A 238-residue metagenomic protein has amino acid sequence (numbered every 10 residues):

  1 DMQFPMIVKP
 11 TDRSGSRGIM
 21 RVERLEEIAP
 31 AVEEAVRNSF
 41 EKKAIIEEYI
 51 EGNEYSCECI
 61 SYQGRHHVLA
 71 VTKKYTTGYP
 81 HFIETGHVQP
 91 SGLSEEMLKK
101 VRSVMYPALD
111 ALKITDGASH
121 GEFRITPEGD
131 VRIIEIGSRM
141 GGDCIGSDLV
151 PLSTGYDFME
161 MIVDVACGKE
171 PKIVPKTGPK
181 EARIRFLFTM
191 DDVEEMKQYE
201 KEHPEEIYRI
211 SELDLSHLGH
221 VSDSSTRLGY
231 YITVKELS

Functional and structural regions predicted by a protein language model:
M2-I7: Acidic/histidine-enriched active-site and ligand-binding environments that engage anionic O-linkages
V8, I19-V131: Internal nucleotide-binding/catalytic subdomain
P10-D12, P80-F82, G142, V221-R227: Short, flexible turn/loop "capping" segments at secondary-structure junctions
R13-R17: Conserved A3 ("GATE") glycine/threonine-rich loop of ANL adenylate-forming enzymes
M20, E48, P151, L228-E236: Short, well-ordered beta-strand elements within core beta-sheets of diverse protein domains
K100-G121, P127, G137-D191: Active-site "cap" helix and flanking loop/linker of ATP-utilizing ligase/carboxylase catalytic domains
I133-E135: Pre-DFG segment of protein kinase catalytic domains
M161-S238: Peripheral (often C-terminal) accessory segments that flank ATP-dependent C-N-forming ligase machineries
